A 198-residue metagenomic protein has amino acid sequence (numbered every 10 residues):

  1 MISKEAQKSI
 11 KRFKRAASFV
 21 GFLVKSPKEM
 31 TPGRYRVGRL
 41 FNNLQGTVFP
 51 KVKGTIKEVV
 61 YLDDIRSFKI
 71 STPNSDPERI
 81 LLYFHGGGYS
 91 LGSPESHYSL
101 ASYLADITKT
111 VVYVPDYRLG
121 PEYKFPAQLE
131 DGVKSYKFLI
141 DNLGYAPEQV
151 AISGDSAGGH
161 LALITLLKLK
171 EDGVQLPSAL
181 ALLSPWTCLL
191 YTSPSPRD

Functional and structural regions predicted by a protein language model:
M1-P73: A glycine/proline-hinged amphipathic helix-loop "lid/cap" segment that gates access to hydrophobic ligand pockets
E78-G86: Short beta-strand element of the alpha/beta-hydrolase
G88-Y98, A105: Short substrate-entry loop that stabilizes the transition state in hydrolases
P94, L100-A101, Y113-Q149: Catalytic nucleophile-loop/oxyanion-hole region of alpha/beta-hydrolase and closely related hydrolase-like folds
I140, Q149-L190: Primarily recognizes the serine-hydrolase "nucleophile elbow" in alpha/beta-hydrolase and SGNH/GDSL folds
Y191-D198: Conserved small/polar residues in nucleotide/adenosyl-binding loops
